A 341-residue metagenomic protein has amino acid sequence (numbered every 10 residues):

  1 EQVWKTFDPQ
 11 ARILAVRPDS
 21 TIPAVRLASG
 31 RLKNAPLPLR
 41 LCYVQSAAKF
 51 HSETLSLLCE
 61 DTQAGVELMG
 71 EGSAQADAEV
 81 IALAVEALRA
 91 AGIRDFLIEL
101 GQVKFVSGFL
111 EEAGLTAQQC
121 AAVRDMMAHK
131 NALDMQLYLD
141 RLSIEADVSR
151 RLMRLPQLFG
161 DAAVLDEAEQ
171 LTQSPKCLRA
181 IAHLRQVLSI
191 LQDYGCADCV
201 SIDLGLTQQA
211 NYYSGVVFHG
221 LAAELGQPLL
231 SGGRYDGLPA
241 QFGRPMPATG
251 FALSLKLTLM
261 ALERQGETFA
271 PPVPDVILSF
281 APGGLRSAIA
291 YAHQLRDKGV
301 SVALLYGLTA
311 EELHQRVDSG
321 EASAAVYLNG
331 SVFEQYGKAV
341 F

Functional and structural regions predicted by a protein language model:
E1-A15, L57: Polyanion/phosphate-binding surface patch
A11, D19-N34, R40-I93, L139-F341: Positively charged, Gly/Ser-enriched RNA/tRNA-binding surfaces
V16, G101, L253: A conserved hydrophobic position in a structured secondary element of the catalytic/binding core that shapes
E60-A64, L100-G108: Short, conserved phosphate-binding/catalytic loop or strand-edge motifs used in phosphoryl-/nucleotidyl-transfer
V103-L139: Short terminal or interdomain "cap/linker" segment that borders an active site or interface and mediates
